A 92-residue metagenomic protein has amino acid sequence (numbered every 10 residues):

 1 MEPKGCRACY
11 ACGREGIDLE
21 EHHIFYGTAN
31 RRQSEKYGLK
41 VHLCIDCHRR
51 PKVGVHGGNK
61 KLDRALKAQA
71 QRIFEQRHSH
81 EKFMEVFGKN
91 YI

Functional and structural regions predicted by a protein language model:
M1-E20: Short cysteine-rich loop/turn motifs with clustered Cys
R7, F25-Y26, H56, K60: Generic, low-specificity signal for short hydrophobic/alpha-helical stretches with a mild N-terminal bias, encompassing
R7, V41-H42: Residue-level detector of short, conserved catalytic/binding motifs and their immediate flanks
Y10, F25-Y26, Y37, Y91: Sequence-level detector for tyrosine residue identity
G13, I45-H48: Cys/His-coordinated zinc-binding microdomains
I17-R31: Short recognition patches in nucleic-acid-associated and regulatory proteins
G27, H42-C44: Surface-exposed loop/turn and secondary-structure junction residues enriched for glycine/proline
R31-V41, R49-I92: Polybasic, low-complexity binding patches
